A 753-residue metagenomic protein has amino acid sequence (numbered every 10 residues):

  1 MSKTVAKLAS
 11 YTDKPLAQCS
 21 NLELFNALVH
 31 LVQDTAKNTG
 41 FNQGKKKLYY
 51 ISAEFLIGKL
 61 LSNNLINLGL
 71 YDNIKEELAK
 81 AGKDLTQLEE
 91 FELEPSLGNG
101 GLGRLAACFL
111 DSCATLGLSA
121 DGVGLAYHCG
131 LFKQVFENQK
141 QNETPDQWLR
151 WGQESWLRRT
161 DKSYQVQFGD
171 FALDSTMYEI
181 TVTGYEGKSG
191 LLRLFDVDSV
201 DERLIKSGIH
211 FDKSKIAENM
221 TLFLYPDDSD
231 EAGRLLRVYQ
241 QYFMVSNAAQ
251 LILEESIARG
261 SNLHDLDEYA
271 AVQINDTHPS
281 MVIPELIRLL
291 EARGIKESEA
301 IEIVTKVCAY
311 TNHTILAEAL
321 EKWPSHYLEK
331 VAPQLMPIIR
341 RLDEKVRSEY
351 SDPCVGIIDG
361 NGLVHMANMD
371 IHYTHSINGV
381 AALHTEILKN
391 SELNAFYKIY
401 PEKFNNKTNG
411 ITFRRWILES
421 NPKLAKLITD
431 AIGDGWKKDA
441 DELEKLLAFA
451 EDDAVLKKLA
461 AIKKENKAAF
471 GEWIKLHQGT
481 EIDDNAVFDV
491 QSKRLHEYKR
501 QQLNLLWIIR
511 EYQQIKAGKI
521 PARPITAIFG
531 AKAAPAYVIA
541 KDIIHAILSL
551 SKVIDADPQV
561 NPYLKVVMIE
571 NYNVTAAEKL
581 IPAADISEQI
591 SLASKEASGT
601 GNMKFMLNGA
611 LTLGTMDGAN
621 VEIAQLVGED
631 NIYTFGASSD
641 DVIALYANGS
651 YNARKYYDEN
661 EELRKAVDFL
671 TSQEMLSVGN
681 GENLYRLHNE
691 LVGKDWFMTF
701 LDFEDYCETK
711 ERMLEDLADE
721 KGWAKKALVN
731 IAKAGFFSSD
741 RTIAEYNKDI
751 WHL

Functional and structural regions predicted by a protein language model:
M1-L753: A conserved ligand/cofactor-binding region detector
